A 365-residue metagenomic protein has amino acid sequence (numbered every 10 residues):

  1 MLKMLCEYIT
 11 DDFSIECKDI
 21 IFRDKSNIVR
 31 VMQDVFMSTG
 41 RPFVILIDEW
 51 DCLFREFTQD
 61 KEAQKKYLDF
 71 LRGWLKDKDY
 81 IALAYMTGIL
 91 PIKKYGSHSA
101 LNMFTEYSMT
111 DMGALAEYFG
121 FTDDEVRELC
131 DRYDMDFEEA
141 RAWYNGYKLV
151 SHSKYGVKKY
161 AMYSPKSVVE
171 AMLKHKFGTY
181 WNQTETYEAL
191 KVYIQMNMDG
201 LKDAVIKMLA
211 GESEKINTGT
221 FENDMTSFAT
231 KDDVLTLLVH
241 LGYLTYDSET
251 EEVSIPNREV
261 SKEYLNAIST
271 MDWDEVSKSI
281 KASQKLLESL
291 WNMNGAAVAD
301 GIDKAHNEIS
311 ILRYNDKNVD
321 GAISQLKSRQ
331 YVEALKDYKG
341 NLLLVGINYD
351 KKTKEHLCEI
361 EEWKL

Functional and structural regions predicted by a protein language model:
M1-I309, R313: Phosphate-binding site recognition
D300-L365: Structural signature of nuclease core domains in nucleic-acid processing machines
